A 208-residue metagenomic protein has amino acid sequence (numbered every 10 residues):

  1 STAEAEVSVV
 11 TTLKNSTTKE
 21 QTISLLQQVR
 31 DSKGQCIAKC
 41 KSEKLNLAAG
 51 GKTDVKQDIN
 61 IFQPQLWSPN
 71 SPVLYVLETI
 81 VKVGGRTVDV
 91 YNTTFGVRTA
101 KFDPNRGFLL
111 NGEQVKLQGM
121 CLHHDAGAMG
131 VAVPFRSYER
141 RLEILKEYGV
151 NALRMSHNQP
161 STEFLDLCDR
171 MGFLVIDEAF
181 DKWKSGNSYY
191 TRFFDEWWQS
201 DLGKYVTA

Functional and structural regions predicted by a protein language model:
S1-V175, K204-T207: Secreted/periplasmic carbohydrate-active enzymes, especially glycoside hydrolases
F108, D125, A179-D195: Substrate-binding/active-site clefts of carbohydrate-active enzymes
R170-G172, N187-A208: Active-site neighborhood of glycoside hydrolase catalytic domains
